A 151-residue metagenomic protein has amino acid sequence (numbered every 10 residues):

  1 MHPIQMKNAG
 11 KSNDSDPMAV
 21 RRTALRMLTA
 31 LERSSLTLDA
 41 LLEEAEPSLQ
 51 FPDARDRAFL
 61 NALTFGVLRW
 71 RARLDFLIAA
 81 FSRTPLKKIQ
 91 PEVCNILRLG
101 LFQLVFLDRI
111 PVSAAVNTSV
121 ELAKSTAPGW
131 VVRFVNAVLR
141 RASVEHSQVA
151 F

Functional and structural regions predicted by a protein language model:
M1-F151: Class I Rossmann-like S-adenosyl-L-methionine
